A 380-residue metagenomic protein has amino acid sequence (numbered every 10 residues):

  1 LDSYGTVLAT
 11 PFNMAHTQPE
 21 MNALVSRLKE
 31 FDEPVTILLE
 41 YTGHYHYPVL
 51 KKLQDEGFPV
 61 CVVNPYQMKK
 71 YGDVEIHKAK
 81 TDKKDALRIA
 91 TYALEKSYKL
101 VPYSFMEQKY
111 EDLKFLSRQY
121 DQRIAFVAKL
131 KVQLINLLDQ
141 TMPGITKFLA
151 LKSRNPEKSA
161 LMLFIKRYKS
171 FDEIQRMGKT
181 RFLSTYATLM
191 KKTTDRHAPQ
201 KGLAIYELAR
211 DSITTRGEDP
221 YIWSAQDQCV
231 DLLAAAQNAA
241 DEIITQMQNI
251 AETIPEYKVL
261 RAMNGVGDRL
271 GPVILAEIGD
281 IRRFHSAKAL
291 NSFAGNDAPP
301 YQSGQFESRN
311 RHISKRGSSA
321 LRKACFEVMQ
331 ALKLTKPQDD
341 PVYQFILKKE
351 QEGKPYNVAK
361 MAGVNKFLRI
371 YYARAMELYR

Functional and structural regions predicted by a protein language model:
L1-R380: A detector of single, family-specific signature residues that are central to catalytic or substrate-handling motifs
